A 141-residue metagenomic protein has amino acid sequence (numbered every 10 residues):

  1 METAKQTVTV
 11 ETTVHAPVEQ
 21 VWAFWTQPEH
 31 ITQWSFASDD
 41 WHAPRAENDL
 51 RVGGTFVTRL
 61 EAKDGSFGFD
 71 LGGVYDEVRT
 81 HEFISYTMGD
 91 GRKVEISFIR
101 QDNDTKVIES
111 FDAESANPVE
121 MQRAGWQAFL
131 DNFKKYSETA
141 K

Functional and structural regions predicted by a protein language model:
M1-D40: Hydrophobic ligand-binding cavity/cleft-lining segments
T9, F67-G72, G91-E95: Short, surface-exposed coil-to-beta transition loops
T9-H15, D49, R59, V74 (+1 more regions): Generic structural detector for well-ordered beta-strands
V18-E19, L50-R51, D76-H81, S97-K106: A short, structured loop/turn motif at beta-sheet edges
V21-W22, I31, F56-T58, Y75 (+3 more regions): Hydrophobic pocket/interface hotspot
H42-S85: Glycine-rich portal/gate segments that line the openings of hydrophobic small-molecule binding cavities
F83-A128, F133: Beta-strand/loop substructures that line and gate deep hydrophobic ligand-binding cavities in soluble
Y136-K141: Short, highly charged C-terminal tails/helix-capping segments
